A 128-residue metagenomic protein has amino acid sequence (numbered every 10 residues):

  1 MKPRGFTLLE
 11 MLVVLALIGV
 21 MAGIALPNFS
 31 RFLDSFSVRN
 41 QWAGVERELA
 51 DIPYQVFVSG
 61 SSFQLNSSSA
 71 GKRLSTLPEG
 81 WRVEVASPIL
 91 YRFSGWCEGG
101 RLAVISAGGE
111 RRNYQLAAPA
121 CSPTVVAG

Functional and structural regions predicted by a protein language model:
M1-F29: N-terminal single-pass transmembrane signal-anchor helix
I24-F32, S37-G44, Y54-G128: N-terminal helix-rich module
